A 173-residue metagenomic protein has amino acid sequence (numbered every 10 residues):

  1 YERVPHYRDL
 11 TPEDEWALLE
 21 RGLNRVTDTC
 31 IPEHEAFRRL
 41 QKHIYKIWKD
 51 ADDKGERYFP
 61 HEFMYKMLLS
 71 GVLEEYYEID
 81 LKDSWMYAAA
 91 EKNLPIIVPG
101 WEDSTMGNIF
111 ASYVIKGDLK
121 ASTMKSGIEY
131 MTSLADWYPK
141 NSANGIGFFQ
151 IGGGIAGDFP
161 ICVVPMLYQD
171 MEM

Functional and structural regions predicted by a protein language model:
Y1-M173: Conserved catalytic alpha/beta core of Sir2/sirtuin-type deacylases, generalized to analogous enzyme cores that bind
